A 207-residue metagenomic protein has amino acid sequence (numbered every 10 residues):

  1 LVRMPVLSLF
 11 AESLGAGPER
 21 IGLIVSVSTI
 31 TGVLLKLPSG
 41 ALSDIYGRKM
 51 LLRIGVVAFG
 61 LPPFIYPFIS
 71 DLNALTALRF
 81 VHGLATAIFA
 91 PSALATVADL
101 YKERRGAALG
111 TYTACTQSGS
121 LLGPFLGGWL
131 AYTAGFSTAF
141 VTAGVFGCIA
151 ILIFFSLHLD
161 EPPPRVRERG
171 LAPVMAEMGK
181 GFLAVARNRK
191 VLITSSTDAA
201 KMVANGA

Functional and structural regions predicted by a protein language model:
T29-L37, S120-L121: Residue-level signature of mid-helix packing/kink "hotspots" within the transmembrane helices of 12-pass Major
G40-A41, I45, W129: Membrane-interface helix termini in secondary transporters
G47, F68-N73, K102: Helix-breaking motifs and short loop linkers at transmembrane-helix boundaries and internal kinks in secondary membrane
M50-F64: Structural signature of the two symmetry-related core transmembrane helices
P62, N73-V81: Paired small-residue
L78-Q117: Cytoplasmic helix-loop-helix junction between adjacent transmembrane helices in 12-TM secondary transporters
V145-R165: C-terminal membrane-cytosol helix-exit motif in multi-pass small-molecule transporters
D160-S195: Juxtamembrane intracellular "pre-TM" segments in multi-pass secondary transporters
